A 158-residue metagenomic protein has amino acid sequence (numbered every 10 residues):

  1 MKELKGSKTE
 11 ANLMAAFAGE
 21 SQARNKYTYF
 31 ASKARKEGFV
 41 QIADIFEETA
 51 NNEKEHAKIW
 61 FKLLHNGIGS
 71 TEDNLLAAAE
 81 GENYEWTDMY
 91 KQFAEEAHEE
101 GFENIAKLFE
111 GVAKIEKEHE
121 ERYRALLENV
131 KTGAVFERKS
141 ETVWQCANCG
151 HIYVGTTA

Functional and structural regions predicted by a protein language model:
M1-A158: Non-heme di-metal
